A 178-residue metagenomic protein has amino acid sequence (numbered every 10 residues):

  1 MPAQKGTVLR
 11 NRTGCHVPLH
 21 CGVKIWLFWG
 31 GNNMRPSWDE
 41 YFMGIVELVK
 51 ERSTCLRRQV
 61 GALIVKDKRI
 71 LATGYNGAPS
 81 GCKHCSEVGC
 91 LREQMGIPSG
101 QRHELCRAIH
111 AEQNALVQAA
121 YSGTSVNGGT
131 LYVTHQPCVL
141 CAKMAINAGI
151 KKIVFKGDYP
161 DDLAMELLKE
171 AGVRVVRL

Functional and structural regions predicted by a protein language model:
M1-N33: N-terminal amphipathic/basic-hydrophobic helices that include classical n-h-c signal peptides and signal-anchor
H20-L178: Zinc-dependent deaminase catalytic domain
